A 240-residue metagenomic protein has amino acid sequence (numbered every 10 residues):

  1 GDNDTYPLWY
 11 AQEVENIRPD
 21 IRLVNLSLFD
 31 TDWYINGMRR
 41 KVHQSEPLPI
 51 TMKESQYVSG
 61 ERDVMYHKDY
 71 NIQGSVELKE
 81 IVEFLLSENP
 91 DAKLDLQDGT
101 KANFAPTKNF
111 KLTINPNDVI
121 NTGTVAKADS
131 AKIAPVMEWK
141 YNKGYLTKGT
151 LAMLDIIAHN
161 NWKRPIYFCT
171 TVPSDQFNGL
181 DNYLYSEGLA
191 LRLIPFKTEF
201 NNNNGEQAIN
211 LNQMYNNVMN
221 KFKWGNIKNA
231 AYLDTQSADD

Functional and structural regions predicted by a protein language model:
G1-D4: Conserved beta-strand->loop/alpha-helix structural units within folded catalytic cores of enzymes with alpha/beta
Y6-D240: ER/secretory pathway lumenal C-terminal domains and tails of membrane proteins involved in glycoprotein biogenesis
